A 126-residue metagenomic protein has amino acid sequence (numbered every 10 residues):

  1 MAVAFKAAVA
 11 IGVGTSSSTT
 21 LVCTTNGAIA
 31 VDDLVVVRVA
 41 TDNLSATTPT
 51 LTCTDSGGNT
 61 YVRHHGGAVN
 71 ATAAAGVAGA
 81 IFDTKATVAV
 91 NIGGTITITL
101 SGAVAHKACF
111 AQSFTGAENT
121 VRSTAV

Functional and structural regions predicted by a protein language model:
M1-V126: Function-critical acidic carboxylates
